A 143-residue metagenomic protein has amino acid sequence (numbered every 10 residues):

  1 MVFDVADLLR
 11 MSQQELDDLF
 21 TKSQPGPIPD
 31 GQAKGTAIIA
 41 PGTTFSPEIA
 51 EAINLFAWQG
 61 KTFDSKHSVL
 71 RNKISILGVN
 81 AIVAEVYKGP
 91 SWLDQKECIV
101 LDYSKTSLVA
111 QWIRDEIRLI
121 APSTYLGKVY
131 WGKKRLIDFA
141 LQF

Functional and structural regions predicted by a protein language model:
M1-F143: Soluble ligand-binding/transfer domains with enclosed cavities or grooves
